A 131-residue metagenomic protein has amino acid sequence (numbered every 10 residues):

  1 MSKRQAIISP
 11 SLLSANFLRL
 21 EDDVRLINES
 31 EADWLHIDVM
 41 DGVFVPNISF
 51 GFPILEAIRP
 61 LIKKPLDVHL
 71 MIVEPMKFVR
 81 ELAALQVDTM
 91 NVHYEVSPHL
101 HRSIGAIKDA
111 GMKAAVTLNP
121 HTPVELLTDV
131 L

Functional and structural regions predicted by a protein language model:
M1-N91, E95-H99, A106-A114, L127-V130: Conserved N-terminal beta1-alpha1 strand-loop-helix module at the mouth
T117-H121: Short gly/ser/thr-rich secondary-structure transition/capping motifs
V124: Short loop/turn elements that flank and shape the SAM/SAH-binding pocket of Class I
